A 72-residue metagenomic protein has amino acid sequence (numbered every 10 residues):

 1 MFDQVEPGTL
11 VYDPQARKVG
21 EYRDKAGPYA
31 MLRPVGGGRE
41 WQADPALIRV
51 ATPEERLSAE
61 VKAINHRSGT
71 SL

Functional and structural regions predicted by a protein language model:
M1-P7: Mixed-charge, Lys/Arg-rich low-complexity intrinsically disordered regions
F2, R17-E21, N65-H66: Cysteine-centric segments in proteins
L10-L47: Basic/aromatic-rich interaction segments and small domains that mediate binding to polyanionic partners
G38-L72: Intrinsically disordered, low-complexity, charged/polar segments
